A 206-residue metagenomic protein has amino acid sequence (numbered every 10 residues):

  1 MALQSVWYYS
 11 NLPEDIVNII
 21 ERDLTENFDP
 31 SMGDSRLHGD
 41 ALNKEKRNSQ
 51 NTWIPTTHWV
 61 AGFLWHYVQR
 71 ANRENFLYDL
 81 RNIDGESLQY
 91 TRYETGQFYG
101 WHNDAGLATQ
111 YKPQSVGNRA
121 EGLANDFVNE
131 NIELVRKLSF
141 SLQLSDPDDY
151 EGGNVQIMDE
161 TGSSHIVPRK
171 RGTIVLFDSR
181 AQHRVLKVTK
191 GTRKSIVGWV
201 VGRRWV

Functional and structural regions predicted by a protein language model:
M1-I174, R180-V206: Fe(II)/2-oxoglutarate oxygenase catalytic core
